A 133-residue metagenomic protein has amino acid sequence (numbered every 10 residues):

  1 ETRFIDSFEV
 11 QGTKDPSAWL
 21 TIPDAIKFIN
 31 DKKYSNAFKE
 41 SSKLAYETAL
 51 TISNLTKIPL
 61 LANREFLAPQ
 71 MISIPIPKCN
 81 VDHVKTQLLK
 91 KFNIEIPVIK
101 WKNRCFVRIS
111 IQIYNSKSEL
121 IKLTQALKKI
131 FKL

Functional and structural regions predicted by a protein language model:
R3-A49: Structural signature of PLP-dependent enzymes
I5, L67-M71, R104-R108: Short, solvent-exposed beta-strand edge segments and adjacent coil->beta transition regions
A18, R64-F66, K100-N103: Short, flexible turn/loop "capping" segments at secondary-structure junctions
W19-I22, A49, V81, K85 (+1 more regions): A general structural signal for well-ordered alpha-helical segments in protein cores
L20, I58-L60, K128: Domain-wide signal for the mature, well-folded portions of proteins, strongly enriched in nucleus-encoded organellar
S42-Y46, L55-K91: Conserved PLP-binding catalytic core of the aspartate aminotransferase-like
N80, T86-L133: PLP-dependent enzyme catalytic core of the Aspartate aminotransferase-like
